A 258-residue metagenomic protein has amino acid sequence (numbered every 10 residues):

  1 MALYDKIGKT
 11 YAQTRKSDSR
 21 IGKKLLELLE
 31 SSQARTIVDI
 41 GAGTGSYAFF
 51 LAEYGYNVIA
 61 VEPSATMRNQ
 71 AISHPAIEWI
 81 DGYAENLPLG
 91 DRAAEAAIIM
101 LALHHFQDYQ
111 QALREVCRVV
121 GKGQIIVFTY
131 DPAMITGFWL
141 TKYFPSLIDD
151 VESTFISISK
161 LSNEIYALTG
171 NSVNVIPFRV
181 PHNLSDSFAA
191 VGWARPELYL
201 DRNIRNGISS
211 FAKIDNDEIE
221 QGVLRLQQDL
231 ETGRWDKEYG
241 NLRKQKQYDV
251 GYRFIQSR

Functional and structural regions predicted by a protein language model:
M1-V38, S46-F50, M67-Q70, M134 (+2 more regions): Conserved class I S-adenosyl-L-methionine
V38, T44-N86: Class I SAM-dependent methyltransferase SAM/SAH-binding core
I98: A conserved beta-strand element that flanks and buttresses the S-adenosyl-L-methionine
L101-A102: Short catalytic micro-motifs in class I SAM-dependent methyltransferases
Q110-G123: A short glycine-rich, Lys/Arg-flanked "PGG" loop and its adjoining helix->strand segment in the class I
I125-I156, D186-S187: Conserved class I S-adenosyl-L-methionine
S153-T169: Short alpha-helix
N174-R258: Conserved Class I S-adenosyl-L-methionine
